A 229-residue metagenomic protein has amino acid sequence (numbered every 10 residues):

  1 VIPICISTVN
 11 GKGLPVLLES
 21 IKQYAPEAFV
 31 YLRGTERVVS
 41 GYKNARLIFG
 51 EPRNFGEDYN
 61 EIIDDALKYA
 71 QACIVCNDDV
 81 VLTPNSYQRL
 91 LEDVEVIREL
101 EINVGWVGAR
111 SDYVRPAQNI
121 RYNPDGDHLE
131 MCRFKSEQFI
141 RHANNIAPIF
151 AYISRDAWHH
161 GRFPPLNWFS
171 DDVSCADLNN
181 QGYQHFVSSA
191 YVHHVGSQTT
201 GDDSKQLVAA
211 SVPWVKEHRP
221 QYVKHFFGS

Functional and structural regions predicted by a protein language model:
V1-S20: N-proximal low-complexity "stem/linker" segments adjacent to membrane-targeting elements
E19-A28: Short, acidic, metal-binding catalytic loop of nucleotide-sugar glycosyltransferases
G50-A66: Glycine-rich, basic loop-to-helix element that forms the pyrophosphate-binding segment of sugar-nucleotide handling
A70-V81: Short beta-strand-to-loop acidic/aromatic patch adjacent to the donor-nucleotide binding site
Y87-G105: Conserved donor-nucleotide/metal-binding helix-loop-beta segment in metal-dependent transferases, i.e., the alpha-helix
G105-Y122: Short beta-strand-to-loop element that shapes/binds the nucleotide-sugar donor at the catalytic cleft/hinge
M131-I153: A recurrent flexible, glycine/aromatic-enriched loop bordering the glycosyltransferase active site that acts as
P164-S229: C-terminal catalytic/acceptor-binding lobe
